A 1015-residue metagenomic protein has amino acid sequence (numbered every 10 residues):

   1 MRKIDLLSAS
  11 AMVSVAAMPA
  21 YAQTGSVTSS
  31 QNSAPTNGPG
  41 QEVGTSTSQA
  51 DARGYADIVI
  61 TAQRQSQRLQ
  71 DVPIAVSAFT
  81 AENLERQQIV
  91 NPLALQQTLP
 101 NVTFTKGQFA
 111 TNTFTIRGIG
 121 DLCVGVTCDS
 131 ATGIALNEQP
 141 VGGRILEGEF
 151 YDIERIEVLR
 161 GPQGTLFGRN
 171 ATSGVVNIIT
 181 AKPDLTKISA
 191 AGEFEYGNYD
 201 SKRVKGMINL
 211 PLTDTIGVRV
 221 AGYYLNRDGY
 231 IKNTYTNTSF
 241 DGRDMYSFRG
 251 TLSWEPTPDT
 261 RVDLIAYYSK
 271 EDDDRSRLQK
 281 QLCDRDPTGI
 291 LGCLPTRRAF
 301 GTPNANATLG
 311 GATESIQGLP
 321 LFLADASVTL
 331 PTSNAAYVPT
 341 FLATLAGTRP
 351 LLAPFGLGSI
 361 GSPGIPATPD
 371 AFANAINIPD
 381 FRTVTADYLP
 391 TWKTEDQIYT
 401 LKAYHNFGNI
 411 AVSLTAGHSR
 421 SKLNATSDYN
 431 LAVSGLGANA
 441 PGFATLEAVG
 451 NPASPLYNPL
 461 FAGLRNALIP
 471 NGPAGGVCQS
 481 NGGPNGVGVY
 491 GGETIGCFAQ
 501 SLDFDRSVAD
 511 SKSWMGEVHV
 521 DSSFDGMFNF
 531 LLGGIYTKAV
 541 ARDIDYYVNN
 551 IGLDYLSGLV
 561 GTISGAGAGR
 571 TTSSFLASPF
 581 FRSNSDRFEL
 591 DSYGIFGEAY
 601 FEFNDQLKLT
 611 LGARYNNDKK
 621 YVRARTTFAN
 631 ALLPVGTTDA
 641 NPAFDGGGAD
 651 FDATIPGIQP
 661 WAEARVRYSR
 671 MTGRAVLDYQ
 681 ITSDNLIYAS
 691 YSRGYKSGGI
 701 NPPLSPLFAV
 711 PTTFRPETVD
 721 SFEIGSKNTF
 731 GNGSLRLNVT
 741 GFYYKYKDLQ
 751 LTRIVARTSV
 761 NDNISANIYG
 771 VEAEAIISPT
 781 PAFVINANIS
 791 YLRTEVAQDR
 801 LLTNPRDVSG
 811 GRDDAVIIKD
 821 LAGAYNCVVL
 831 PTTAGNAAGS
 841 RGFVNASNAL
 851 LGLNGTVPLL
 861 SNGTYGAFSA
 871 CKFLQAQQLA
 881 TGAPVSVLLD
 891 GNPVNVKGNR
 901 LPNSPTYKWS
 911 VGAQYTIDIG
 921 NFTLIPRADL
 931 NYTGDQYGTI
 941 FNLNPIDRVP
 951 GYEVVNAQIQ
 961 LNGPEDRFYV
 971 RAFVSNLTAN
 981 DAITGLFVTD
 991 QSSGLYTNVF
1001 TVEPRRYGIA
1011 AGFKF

Functional and structural regions predicted by a protein language model:
S46, R53-L185, I724: Acidic, small-polar-rich N-terminal luminal/periplasmic segments of exported/outer-membrane proteins
D129-A131, G143, Y151-E154, R160 (+7 more regions): Outer-membrane beta-barrel translocator/receptor signature
F194-D200, Y224-D228, Y268-D272, F407 (+11 more regions): Transmembrane beta-strands of outer-membrane beta-barrel pores
I231-S239, S276-T385, N430-F504, Y546-S585 (+6 more regions): Solvent-exposed loop segments that connect transmembrane elements
E255, V520-S523, N529, G533-A539 (+1 more regions): Structural signature of Gram-negative outer-membrane beta-barrels, strongest in the C-terminal barrel of TonB-dependent
Y404-F407, A411-G417, N424-S427, L686-K696 (+5 more regions): Membrane-embedded beta-barrel scaffold of Gram-negative outer-membrane proteins
T794, N931-F941, L961-F1015: C-terminal beta-signal and adjacent terminal beta-strands/loops of Gram-negative outer-membrane beta-barrel proteins
C827-F868, V887, L901-G963, S975-A979 (+1 more regions): C-terminal beta-barrel architecture of Gram-negative outer-membrane proteins
